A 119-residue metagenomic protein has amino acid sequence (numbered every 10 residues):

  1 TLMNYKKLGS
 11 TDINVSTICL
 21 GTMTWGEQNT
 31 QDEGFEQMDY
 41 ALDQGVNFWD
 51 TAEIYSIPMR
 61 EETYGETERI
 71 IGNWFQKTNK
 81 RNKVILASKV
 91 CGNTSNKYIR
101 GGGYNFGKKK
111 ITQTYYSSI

Functional and structural regions predicted by a protein language model:
L2-I85: N-terminal binding-site loop/beta-alpha segment at the start of enzyme catalytic domains that lines or forms
Y55-M59, T94-I99: A short acidic, helix-capping loop that chelates divalent metal ions and anchors anionic groups
I70-W74, K89, K110-S117: Generic beta-strand or strand-like secondary-structure segments
A87-S95: Substrate-binding cleft and catalytic face of glycoside hydrolase catalytic domains, especially the flexible beta-alpha
S95-I119: Glycine/proline-rich, positively charged, aromatic-decorated active-site loop/lid region on the catalytic face
